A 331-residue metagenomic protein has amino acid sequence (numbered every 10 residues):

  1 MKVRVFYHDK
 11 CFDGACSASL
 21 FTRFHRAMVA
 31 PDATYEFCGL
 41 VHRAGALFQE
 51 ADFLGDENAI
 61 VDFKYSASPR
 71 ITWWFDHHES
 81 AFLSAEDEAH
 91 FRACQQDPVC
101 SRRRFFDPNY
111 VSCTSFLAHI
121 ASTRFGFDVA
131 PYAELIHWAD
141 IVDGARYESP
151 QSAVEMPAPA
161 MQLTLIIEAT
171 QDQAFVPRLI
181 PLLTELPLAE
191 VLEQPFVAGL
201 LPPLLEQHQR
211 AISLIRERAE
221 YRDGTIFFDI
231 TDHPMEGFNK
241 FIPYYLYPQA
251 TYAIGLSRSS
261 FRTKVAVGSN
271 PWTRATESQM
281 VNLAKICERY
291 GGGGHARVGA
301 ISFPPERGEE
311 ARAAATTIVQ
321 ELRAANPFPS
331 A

Functional and structural regions predicted by a protein language model:
M1-M156, E220-R222, I226, I230-T231 (+3 more regions): Replace "Mg2+/Mn2+-dependent" with "divalent metal-dependent
G144-F238: Glycine-rich, Lys/Arg-enriched anion-binding loops that position phosphate/diphosphate groups for phosphoryl
